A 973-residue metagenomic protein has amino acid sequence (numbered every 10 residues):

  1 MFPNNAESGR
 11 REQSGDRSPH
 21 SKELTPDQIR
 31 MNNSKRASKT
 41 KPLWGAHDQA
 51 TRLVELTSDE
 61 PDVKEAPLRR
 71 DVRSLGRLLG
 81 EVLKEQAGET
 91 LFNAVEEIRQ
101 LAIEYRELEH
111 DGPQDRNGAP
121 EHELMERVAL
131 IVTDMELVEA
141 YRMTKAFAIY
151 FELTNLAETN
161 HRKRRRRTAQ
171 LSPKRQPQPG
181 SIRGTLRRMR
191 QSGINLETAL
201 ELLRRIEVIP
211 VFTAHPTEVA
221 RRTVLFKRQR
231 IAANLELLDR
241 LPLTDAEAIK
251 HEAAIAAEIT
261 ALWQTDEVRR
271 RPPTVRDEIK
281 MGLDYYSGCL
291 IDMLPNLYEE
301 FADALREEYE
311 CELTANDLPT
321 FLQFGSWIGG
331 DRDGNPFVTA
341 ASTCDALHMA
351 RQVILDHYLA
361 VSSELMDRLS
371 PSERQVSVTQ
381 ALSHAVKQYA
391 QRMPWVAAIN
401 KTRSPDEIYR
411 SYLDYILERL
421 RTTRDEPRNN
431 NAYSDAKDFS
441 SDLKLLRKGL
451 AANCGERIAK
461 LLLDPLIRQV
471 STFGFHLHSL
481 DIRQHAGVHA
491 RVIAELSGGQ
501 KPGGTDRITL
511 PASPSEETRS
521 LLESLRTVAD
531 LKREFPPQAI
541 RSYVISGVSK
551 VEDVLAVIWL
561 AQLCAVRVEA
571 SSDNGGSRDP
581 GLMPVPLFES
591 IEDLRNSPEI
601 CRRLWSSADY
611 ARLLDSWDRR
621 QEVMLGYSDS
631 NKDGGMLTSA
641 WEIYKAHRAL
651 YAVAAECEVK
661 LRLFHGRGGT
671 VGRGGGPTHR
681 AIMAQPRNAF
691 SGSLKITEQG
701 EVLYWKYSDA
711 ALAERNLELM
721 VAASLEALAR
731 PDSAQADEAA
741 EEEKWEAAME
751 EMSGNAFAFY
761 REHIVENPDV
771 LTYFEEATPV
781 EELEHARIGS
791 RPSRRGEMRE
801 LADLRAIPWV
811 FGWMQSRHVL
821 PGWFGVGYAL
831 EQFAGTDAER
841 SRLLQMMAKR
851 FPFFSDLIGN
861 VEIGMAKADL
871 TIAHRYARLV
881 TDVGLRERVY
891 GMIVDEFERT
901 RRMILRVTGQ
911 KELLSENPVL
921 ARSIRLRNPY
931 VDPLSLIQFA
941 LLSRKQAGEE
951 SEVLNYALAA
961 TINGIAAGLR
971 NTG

Functional and structural regions predicted by a protein language model:
G9, R17-P19: Short, low-complexity intrinsically disordered segments enriched in A/P/G/S/L with frequent Arg, especially at protein
M31-P502, E517, L582, G675 (+6 more regions): Often metal-dependent polyanion-binding catalytic scaffolds in large enzymes
A66-R69, R73, F92, Y141 (+30 more regions): Conserved structured core elements
P319-F321, G325-W327, N335, I467-R468 (+7 more regions): Beta-sheet entry/capping signal
V338-S370, C564-A758: Catalytic or ion-translocation cores adjacent to nucleophile or general acid/base/metal-coordination motifs in diverse
P405-Y412, E418, T472-L555, W559 (+4 more regions): Active-site cores of enzymes that catalyze phosphoryl transfer or operate on phosphate-rich substrates
A736-G973: Long, compositionally biased intrinsically disordered regions
